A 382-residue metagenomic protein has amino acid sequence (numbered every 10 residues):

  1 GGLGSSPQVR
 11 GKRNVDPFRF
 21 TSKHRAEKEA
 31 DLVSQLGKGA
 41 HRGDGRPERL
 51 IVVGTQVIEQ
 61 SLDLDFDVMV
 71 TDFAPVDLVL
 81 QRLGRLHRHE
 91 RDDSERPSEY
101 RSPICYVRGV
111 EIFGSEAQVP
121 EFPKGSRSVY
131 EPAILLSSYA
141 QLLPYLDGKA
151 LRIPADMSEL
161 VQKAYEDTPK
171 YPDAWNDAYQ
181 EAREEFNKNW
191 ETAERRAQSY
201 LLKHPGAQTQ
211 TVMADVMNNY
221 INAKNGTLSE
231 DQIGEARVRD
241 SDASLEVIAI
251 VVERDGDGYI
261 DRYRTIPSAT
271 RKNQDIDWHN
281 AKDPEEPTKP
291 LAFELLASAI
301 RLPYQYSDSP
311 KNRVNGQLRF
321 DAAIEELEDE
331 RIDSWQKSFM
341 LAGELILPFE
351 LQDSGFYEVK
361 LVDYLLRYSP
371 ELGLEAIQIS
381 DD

Functional and structural regions predicted by a protein language model:
G1-G45, F66, V70-D382: C-terminal helicase lobe and adjacent C-terminal extensions/tails of nucleic-acid helicase motors
G43-E59: Conserved two-lobed SF2 helicase motor
D63: Flexible glycine/serine/alanine-rich "lid" or loop that lines and gates the nucleotide-sugar donor pocket in diverse
